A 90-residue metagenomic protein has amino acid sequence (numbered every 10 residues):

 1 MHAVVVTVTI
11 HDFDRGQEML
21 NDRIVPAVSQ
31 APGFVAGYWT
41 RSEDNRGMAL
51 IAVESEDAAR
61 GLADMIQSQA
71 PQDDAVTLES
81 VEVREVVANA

Functional and structural regions predicted by a protein language model:
M1-G47, E54-M65, A75-A90: Short S/T/G/P-rich N-terminal loop/turn motif that feeds into the first structured element of a domain
I66-A70: RNA recognition motif
